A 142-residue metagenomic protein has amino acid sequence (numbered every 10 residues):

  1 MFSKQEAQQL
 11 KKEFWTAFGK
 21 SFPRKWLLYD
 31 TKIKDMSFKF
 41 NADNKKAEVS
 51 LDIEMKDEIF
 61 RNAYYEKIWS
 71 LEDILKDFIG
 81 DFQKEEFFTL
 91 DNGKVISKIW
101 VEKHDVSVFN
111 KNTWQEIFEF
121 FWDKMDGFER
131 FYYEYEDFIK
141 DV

Functional and structural regions predicted by a protein language model:
M1-V142: Charged, terminal alpha-helix-loop-beta segments that serve as non-catalytic nucleic-acid engagement and/or assembly
